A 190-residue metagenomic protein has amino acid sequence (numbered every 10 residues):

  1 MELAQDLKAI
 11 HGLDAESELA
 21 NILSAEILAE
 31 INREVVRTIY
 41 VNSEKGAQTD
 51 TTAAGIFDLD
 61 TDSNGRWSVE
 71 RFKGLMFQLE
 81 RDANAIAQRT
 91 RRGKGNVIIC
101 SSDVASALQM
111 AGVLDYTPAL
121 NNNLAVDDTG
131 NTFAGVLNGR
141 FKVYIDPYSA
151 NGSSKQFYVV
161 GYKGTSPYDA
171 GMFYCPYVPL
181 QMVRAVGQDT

Functional and structural regions predicted by a protein language model:
M1-H11, A15-S17, N21, G74 (+2 more regions): Sequence/fold signature of self-assembling virion shell proteins
Q5, I10-D82: Alpha-helical scaffold segments that mediate packing/assembly in large oligomeric complexes
N21, N32, N42, D50 (+7 more regions): Detector for Asparagine
A25, K94-I98, K142: Beta-sheet entry/capping signal
T49-N123: Extended, solvent-exposed, turn-rich assembly/linker loops in the middle of proteins
